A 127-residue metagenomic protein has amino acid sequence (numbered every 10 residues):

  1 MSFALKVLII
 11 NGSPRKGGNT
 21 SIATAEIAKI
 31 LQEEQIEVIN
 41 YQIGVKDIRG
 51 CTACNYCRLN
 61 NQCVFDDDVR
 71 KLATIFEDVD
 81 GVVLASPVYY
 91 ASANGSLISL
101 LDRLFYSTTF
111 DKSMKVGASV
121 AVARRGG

Functional and structural regions predicted by a protein language model:
M1-K6, I75-D78: Glycine-rich phosphate/diphosphate-binding loops that line cofactor/substrate pockets in enzymes
F3-I36: N-terminal beta1-alpha1 ligand-phosphate binding loop
I10-G12, I43, A121-R125: Cofactor-binding loop segments of dinucleotide-utilizing enzymes, especially the Rossmann-like FAD- and NAD(P)+-binding
I22-A25, A53-Y56, S96-L101: Short, glycine/charged-enriched secondary-structure capping and boundary segments
I36-K46: A short beta-strand-loop structural module common to alpha/beta enzyme folds
K46-F76: Cysteine-cluster motifs in flexible loop/terminal segments that predominantly coordinate metals
V64-G127: Helix-loop-strand module that forms the ligand-binding subsite of alpha/beta enzymes
